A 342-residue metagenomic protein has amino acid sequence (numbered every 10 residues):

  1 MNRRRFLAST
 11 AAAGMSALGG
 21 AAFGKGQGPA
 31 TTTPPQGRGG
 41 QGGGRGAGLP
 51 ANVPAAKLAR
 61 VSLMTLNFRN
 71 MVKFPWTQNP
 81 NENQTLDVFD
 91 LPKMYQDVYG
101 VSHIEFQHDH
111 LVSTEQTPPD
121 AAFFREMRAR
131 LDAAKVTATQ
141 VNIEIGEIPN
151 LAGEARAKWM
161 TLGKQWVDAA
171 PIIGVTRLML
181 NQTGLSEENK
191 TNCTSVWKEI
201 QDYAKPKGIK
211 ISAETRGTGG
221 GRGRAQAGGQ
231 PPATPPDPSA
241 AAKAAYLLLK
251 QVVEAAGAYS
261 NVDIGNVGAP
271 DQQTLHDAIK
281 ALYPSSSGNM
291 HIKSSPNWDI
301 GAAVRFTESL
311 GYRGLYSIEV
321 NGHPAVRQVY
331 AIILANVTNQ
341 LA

Functional and structural regions predicted by a protein language model:
N2-T176, E188-K198, D202-K205, I209 (+6 more regions): N-terminal pre-domain/capping segments
L63, F106, L180, A213 (+3 more regions): Conserved beta-strand positions
L185, G217-G220, G265-A269: Short, catalytically relevant binding-site loops at active-site mouths
A244, N297-D299, P324-A325: Short alpha-helical
L247, Q251-A255, D277-L282: Short loop-to-alpha-helix "cap/lid" segments that border enzyme active sites across diverse enzyme classes
G268-E319: Glycoside hydrolase catalytic-domain groove-lining segments
